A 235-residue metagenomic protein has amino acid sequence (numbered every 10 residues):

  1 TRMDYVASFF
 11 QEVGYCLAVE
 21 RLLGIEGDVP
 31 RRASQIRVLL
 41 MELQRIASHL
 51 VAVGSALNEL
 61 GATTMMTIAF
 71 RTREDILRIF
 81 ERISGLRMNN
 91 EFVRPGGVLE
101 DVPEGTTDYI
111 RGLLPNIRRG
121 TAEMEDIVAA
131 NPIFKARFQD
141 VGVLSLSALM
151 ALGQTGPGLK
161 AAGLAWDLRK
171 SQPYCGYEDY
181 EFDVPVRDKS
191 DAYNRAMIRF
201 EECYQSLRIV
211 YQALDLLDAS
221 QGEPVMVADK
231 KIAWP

Functional and structural regions predicted by a protein language model:
T1-P235: Active-site bordering "gate/hinge" segments that shape substrate access to catalytic or cofactor-binding pockets
